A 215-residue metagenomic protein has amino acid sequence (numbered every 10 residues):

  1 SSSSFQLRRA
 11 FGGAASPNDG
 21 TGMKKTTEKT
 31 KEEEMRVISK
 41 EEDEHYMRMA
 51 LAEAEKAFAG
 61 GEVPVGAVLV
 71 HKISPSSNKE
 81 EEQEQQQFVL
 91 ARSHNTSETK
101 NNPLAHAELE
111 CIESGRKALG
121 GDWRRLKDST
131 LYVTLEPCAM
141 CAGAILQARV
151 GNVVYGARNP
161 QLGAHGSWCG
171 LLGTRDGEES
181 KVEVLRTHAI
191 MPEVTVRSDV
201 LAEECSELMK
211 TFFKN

Functional and structural regions predicted by a protein language model:
S1-A57, S76-E84, D122, K127 (+2 more regions): Zinc-dependent deaminase
E41, V63-V65: Short loop/turn microsegments at loop-to-beta-strand junctions
A50, A54-A57, A67, A107 (+3 more regions): Small-residue (primarily alanine) positions within well-ordered alpha-helices, especially packing/interaction faces
V65-I73: Short beta-strand scaffold segments in enzyme catalytic cores
L90-S93: A structural microfeature
T96-T99: A short acidic/small-residue loop/turn micro-motif
P103-A105, L109-M140: Short HxH-centered metal-ligating active-site micro-motif
